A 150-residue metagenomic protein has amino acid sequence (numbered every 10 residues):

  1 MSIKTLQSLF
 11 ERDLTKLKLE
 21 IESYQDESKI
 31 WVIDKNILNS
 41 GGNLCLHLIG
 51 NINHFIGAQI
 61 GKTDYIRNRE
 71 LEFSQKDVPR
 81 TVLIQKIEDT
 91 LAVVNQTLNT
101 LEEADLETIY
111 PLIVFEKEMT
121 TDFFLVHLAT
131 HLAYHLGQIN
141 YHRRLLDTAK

Functional and structural regions predicted by a protein language model:
M1-T15: Extreme N-terminal tail/first-helix region
Q7-E11, S28-L71, L112-K150: Short, contiguous alpha-helical
R12, K16, H47, K86-D89 (+1 more regions): Charged, amphipathic alpha-helical oligomerization/scaffolding segments
L17-L19, P111: A short, ordered amphipathic alpha-helix with a cationic face
L19-E22, D26, N53, G57-I60 (+2 more regions): Charged/polar positions within long, soluble alpha-helices
Q75-T108, F123-L132: Acidic/histidine-rich alpha-helical segments that form the ligand environment of transition-metal centers
